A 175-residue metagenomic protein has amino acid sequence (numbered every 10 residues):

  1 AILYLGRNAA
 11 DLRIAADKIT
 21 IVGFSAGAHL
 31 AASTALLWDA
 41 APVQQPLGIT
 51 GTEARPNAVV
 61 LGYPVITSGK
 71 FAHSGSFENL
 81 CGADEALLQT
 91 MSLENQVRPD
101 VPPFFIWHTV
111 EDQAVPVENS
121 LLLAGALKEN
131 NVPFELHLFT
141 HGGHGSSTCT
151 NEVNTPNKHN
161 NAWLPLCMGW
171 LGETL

Functional and structural regions predicted by a protein language model:
L3-G75, L88-Q89: Primarily recognizes the serine-hydrolase "nucleophile elbow" in alpha/beta-hydrolase and SGNH/GDSL folds
I19, F104, F134: Hydrophobic anchor at the start of a short beta-strand that flanks the dinucleotide cofactor-binding loop
Q45-I49, C81-Q96, V101-P102: Active-site nucleophile elbow and catalytic-triad environment of alpha/beta-hydrolase enzymes
V60-G62, F105-W107, H137: Hydrophobic/aromatic beta-strand patches that form the interior of the parallel beta-sheet core in alpha/beta enzyme
S68, E111-V115: Acidic catalytic loop of the alpha/beta-hydrolase fold
D100, F105-H108, D112: Short beta-strand/loop motif that positions the catalytic acidic residue of the alpha/beta-hydrolase fold
V117, L121-L175: C-terminal catalytic histidine-bearing segment of alpha/beta-hydrolase fold enzymes
